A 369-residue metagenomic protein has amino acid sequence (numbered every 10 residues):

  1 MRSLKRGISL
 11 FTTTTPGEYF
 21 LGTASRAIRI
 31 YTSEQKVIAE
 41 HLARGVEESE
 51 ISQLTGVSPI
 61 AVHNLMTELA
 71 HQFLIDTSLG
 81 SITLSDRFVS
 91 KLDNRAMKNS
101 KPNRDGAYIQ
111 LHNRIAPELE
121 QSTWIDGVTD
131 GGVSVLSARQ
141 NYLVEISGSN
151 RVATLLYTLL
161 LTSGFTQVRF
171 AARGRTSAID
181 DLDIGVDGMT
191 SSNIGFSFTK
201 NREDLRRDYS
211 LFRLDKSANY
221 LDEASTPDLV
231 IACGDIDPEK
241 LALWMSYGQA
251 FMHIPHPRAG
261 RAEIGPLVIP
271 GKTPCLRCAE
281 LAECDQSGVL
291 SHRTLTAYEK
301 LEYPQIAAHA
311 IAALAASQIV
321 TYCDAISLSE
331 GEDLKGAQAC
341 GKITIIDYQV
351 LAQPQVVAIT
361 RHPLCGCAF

Functional and structural regions predicted by a protein language model:
M1-F369: Adenine nucleotide-associated cytosolic modules
